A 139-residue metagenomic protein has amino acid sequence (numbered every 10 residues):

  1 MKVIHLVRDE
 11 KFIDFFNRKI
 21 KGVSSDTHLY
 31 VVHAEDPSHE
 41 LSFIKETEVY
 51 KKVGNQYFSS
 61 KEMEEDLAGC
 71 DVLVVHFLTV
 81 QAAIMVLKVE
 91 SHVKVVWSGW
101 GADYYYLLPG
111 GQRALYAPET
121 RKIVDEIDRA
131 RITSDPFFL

Functional and structural regions predicted by a protein language model:
M1-S42: N-terminal subdomain of nucleotide-sugar transferases
H5, M63-A82, K94-S98: Short N-terminal targeting/anchoring amphipathic segment
D9-I13, Q56, F77-Q81: Short beta->alpha connector loops
G22-S24, L87-H92: Short, conserved loop/helix-junction motifs that constitute active-site signature segments in enzyme catalytic cores
E35-E64: Conserved nucleotide-sugar phosphate-binding/catalytic loop shared by glycosyltransferases and other
H39-L41, A82-I84, Y104-L108: Short catalytic/ligand-binding loop motif for oxyanion handling, primarily in non-cytosolic enzymes, centered on
V72, E90-V124: Active-site proximal beta-strand in glycosyltransferases
I127-L139: A short, active-site helix/loop in glycosyltransferases that binds the activated sugar's phosphate group
